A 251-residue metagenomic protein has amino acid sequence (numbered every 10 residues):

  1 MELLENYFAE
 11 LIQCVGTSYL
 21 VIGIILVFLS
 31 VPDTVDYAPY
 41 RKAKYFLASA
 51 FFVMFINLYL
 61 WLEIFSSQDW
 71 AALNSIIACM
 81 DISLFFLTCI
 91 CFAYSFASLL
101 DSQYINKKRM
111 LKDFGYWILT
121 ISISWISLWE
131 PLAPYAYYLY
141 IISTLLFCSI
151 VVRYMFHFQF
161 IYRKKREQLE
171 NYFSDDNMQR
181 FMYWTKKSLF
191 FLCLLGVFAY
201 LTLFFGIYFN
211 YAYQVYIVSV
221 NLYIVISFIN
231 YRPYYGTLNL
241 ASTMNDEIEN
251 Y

Functional and structural regions predicted by a protein language model:
M1-G23, T144-C148: Hydrophobic transmembrane alpha-helical segments in integral membrane proteins
E2, D36, F55-M80, S127-Y137 (+1 more regions): Helix-loop junctions on the outward
Q13-S30, K42-S67, L84-I90, Y116-S124 (+1 more regions): Hydrophobic alpha-helical transmembrane segments of multi-pass membrane proteins
L20-F28, T88, I150-E167: Membrane-water interface of transmembrane alpha-helices
V31-F46, A71, A97-M110, A133-A136 (+2 more regions): Membrane-interface helix-boundary motifs at transmembrane edges
A97-I126, Y140-F147, D175-F191: The cytoplasmic-loop to transmembrane-helix boundary for the fourth helix
L132-Y138, G196-I217: Extracellular/periplasmic helix-loop-helix junctions in multi-pass membrane proteins
I229-Y251: Membrane-proximal linker segments that couple transmembrane helices to downstream signaling/catalytic modules
